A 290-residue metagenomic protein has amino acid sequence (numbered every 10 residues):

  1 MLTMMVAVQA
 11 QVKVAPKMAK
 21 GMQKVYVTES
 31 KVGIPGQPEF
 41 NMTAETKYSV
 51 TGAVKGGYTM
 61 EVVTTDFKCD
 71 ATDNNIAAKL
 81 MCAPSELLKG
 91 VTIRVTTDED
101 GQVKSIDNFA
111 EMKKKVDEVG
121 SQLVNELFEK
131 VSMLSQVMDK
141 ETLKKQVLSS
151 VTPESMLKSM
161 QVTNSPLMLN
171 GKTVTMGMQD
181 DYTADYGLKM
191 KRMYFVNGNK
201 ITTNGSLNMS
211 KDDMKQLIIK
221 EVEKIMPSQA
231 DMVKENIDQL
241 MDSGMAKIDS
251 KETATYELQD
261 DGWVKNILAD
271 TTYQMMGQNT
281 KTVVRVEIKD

Functional and structural regions predicted by a protein language model:
M1-V14: Bacterial Sec-dependent N-terminal signal peptides
Q11-K89, R94-T97, G171-D290: Acidic, serine/threonine-rich low-complexity disordered tracts
C69-A71, I76-Q136: Phosphate-binding loop that captures ATP/GTP phosphates
D107-K224: Acidic, serine/threonine- and glycine-rich low-complexity intrinsically disordered segments that serve as flexible
